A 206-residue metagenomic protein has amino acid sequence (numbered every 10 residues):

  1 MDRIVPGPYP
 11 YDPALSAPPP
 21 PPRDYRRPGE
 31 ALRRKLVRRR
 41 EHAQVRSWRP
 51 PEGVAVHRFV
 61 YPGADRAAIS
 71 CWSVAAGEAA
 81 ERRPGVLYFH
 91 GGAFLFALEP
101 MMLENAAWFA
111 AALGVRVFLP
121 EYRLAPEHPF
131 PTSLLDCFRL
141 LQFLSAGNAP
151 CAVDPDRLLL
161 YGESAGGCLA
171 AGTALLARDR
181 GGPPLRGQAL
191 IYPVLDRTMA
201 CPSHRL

Functional and structural regions predicted by a protein language model:
M1-V74: A glycine/proline-hinged amphipathic helix-loop "lid/cap" segment that gates access to hydrophobic ligand pockets
R82-G92: Short beta-strand element of the alpha/beta-hydrolase
P100-L119, R139: Short amphipathic alpha-helix adjacent to the substrate-entry channel of hydrolases
E121-A125: Short beta-to-alpha linker loops that shape the active-site pocket of alpha/beta-hydrolase fold enzymes
H128-P150: Alpha/beta-hydrolase active-site loop
S145-Y161, R180: Gly/Ser-rich "nucleophile elbow"/oxyanion-hole loop immediately N-terminal to the catalytic nucleophile in hydrolases
G162, G166, A170: Gly/Ala-rich beta-loop-alpha elbow adjacent to hydrolase catalytic centers
L175-L206: Hydrolase active-site cap/lid region
